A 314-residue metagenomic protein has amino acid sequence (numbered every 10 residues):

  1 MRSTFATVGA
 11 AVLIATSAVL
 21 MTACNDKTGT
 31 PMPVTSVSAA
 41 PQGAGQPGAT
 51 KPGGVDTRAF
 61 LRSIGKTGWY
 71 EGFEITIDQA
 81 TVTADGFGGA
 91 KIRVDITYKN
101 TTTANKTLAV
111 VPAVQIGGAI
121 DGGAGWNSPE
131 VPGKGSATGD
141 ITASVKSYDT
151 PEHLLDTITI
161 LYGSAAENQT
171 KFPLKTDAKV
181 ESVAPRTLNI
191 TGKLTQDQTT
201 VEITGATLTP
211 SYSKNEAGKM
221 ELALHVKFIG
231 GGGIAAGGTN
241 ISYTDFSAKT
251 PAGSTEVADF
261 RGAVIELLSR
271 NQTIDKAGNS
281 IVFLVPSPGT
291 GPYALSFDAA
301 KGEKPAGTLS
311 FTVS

Functional and structural regions predicted by a protein language model:
R2-S314: Conserved functional micro-motifs across diverse proteins
